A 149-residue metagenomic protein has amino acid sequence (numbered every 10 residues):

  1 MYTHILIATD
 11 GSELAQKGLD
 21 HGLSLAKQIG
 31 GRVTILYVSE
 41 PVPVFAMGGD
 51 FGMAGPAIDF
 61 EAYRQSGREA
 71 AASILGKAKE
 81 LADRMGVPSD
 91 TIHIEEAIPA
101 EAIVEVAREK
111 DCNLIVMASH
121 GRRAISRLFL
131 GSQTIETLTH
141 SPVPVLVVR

Functional and structural regions predicted by a protein language model:
T3-A57, L81-D90: Small/aliphatic-rich secondary-structure junction motif
G18, F45-G49, E101-V104, R127-F129: Short, well-ordered secondary-structure micro-motifs
H21, G67-A78, A102-V104: Short, solvent-exposed amphipathic alpha-helices that sit in or adjacent to ligand/effector-binding or catalytic
L36, I92-I94, V148: Structural motif
S39, I94-I98, H120: Short beta->alpha linker loops
G55-S73: A short acidic, glycine-rich active-site loop that binds or catalyzes chemistry on phosphate/adenosine moieties
K77-I115: Structural beta-alpha unit
E105-R149: Gly/Ser-rich helix-loop-strand patches that form or flank binding pockets for ribonucleotide-derived cofactors
